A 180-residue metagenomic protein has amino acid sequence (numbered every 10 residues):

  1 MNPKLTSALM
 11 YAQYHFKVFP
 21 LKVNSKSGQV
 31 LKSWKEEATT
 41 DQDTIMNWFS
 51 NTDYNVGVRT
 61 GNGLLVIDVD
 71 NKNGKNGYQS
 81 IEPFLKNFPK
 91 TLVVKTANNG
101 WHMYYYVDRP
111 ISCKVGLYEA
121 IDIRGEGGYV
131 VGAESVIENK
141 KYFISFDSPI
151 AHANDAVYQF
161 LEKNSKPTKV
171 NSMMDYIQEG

Functional and structural regions predicted by a protein language model:
M1-I177: Conserved phosphate/metal-binding and DNA-contacting active-site motifs used in DNA phosphodiester-bond processing
